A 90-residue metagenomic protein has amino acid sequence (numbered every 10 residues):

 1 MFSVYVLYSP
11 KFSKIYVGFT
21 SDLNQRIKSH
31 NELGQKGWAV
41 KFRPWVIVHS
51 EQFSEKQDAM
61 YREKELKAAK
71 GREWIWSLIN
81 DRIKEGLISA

Functional and structural regions predicted by a protein language model:
M1-V17, S21-A90: Structure-specific nucleic-acid interaction/processing domains
